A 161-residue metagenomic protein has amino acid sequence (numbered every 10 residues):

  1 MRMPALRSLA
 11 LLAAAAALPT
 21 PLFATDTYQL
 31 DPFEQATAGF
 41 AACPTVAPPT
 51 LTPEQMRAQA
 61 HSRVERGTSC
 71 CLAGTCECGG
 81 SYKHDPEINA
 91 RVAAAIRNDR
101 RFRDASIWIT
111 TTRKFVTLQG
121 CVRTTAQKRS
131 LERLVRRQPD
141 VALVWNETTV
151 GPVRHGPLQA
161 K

Functional and structural regions predicted by a protein language model:
R2-K161: N-terminal targeting leaders
